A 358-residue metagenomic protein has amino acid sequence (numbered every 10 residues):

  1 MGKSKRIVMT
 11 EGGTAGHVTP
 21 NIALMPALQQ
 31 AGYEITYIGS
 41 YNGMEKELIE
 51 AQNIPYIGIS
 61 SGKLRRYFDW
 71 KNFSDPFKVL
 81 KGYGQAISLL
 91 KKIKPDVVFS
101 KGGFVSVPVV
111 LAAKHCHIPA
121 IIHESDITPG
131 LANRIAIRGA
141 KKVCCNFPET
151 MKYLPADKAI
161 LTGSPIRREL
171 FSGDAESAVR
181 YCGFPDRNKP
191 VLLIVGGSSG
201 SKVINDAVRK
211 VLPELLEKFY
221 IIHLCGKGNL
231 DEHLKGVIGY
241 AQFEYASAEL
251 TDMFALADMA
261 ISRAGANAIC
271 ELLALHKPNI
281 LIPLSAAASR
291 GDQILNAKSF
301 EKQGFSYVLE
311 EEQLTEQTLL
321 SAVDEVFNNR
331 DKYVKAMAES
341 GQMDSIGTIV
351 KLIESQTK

Functional and structural regions predicted by a protein language model:
S4-G12, Q29-K78, I87, E310-E312: Conserved nucleotide-sugar phosphate-binding/catalytic loop shared by glycosyltransferases and other
K5, D331-M343: A short, well-ordered alpha-helix in the C-terminal region of glycosyltransferases
R6, E34, M44, P55 (+2 more regions): Active-site-proximal region of nucleotide-activated glycan assembly enzymes, centered on histidine/acidic-rich loops
G43, L48-Q52, A175-R180, F184-A260 (+2 more regions): Donor-nucleotide binding loops and adjacent catalytic segments primarily of GT-B fold Leloir glycosyltransferases
Q85-V98, S106-I121, R134-G139: Glycosyltransferases and closely related glycan-assembly transferases that use nucleotide-activated donors
P95-V97, F243, A255-C270, K277-P278: Acidic donor-binding loop of glycosyltransferase active sites
Q303-E310, L314-D331: C-terminal "capping" alpha-helix adjacent to the active site of nucleotide-linked donor transferases in cell-envelope
Q342-K358: C-terminal alpha-helical cap of glycosyltransferases
